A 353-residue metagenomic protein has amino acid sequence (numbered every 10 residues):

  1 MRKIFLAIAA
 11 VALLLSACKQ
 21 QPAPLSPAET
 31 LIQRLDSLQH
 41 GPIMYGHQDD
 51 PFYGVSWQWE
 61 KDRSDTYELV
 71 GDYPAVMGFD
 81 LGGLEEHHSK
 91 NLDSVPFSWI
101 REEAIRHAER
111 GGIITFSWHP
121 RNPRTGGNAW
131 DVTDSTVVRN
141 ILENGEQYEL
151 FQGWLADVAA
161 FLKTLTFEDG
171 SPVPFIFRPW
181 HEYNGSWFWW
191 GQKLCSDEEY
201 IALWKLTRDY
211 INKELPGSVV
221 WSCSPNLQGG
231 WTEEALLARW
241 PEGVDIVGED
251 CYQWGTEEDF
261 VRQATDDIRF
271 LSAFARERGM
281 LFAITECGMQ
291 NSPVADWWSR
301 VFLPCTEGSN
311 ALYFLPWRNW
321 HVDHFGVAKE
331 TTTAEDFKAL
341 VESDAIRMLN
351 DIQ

Functional and structural regions predicted by a protein language model:
L15-A17: C-terminal motif of bacterial Sec signal peptides marking the signal peptidase cleavage site
Q21-V76, G82, K90-S94, I346 (+1 more regions): N-terminal module-boundary/linker segments of secreted carbohydrate-active enzymes
E29-L31, W57-T66, S98-E102, V158-F161 (+3 more regions): Alpha-helical scaffolding within the catalytic cores of extracellular/periplasmic polymer-degrading hydrolases
I43-D50, M280-Q353: Substrate-binding cleft of secreted/luminal carbohydrate-active enzymes
G46-Q48, R178-W180, W204-E233, G279-S292 (+1 more regions): Aromatic-lined carbohydrate-recognition surfaces of secreted/lumenal glycan-active proteins
D50-E60, L84-S98, S224-E233, Y252-T265 (+2 more regions): Acidic-and-aromatic substrate-binding clefts and catalytic sites of carbohydrate-active enzymes
M77-F79, E234-V261, W317-R318: Aromatic- and acid-rich polysaccharide-binding/catalytic face of secreted or lumenal carbohydrate-active enzymes
G82, E86-D209, K213-G217: Substrate-binding cleft of extracellular glycoside hydrolase catalytic domains
